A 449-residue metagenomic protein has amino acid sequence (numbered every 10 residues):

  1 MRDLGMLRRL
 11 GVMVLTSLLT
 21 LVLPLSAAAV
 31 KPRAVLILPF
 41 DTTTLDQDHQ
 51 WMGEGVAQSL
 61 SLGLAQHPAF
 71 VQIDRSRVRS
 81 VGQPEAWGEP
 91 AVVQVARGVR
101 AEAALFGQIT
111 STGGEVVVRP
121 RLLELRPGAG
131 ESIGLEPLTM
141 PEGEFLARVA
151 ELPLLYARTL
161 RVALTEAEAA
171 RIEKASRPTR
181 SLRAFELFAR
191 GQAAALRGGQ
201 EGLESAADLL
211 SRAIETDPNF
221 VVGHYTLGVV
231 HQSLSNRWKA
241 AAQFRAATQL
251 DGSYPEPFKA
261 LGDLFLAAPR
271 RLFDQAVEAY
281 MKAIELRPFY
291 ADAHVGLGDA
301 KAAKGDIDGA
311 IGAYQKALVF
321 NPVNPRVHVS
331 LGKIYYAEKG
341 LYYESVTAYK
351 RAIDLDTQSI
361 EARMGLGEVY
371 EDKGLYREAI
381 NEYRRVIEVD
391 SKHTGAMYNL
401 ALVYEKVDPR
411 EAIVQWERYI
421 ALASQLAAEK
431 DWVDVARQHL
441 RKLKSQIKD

Functional and structural regions predicted by a protein language model:
P32, Q58-S59, G63, F70 (+2 more regions): Catalytic-center loop of serine/cysteine hydrolases
L182-T216, D263-L266, D299: Alpha-helical segment of the N-proximal tetratricopeptide repeat
A184, V221-V222, P255-E256, A291-D292 (+5 more regions): Helix-start (N-cap) detector for alpha-helical repeat units in TPR-like alpha-solenoids, especially tetratricopeptide
A195, Q232, K259, L266-A268 (+7 more regions): Position-specific recognition of the canonical hydrophobic site in helix A of tetratricopeptide repeat
E201-D208, S233-A246, A267-K282, A303-K316 (+3 more regions): Structural signature of tandem alpha-helical TPR/SEL1-like repeats, specifically the intra-repeat loop/turn
K406, I413-D449: Terminal, low-structured helical/coil segments at or just beyond the last alpha-helical repeat
